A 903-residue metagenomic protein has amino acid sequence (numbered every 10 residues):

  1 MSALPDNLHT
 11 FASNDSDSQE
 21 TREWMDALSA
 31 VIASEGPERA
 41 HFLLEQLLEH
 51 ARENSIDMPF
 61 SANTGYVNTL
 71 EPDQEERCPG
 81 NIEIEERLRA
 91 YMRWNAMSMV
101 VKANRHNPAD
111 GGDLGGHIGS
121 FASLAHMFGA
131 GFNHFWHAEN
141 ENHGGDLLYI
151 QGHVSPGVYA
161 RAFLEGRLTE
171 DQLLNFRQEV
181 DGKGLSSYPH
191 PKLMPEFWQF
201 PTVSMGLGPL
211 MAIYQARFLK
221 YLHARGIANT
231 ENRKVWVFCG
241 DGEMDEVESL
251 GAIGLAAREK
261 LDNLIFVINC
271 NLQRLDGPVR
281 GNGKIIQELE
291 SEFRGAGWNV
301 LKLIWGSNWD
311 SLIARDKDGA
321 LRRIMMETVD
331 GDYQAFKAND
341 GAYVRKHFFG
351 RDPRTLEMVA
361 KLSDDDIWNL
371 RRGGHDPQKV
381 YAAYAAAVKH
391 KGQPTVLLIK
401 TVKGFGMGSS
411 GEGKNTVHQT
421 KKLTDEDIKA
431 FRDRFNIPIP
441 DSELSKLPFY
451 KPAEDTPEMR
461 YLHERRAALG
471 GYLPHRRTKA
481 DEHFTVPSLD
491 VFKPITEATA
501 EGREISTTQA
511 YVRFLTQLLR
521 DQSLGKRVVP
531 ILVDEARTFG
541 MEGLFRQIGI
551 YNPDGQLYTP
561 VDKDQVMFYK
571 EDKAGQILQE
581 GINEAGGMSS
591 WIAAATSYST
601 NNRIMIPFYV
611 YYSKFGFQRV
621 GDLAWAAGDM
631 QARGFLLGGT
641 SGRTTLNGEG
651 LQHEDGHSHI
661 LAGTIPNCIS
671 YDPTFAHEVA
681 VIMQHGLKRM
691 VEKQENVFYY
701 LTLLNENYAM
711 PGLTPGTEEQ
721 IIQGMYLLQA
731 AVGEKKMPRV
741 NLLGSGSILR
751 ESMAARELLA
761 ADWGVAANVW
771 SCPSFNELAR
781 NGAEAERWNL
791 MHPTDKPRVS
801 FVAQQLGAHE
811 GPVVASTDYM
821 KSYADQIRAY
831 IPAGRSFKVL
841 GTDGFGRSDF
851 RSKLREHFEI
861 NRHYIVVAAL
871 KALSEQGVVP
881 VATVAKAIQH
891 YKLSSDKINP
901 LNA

Functional and structural regions predicted by a protein language model:
S2-E165, F431, I505-D521, G525 (+1 more regions): N-terminal amphipathic, basic-rich helices that act as targeting or association modules
T10, A27-A30, R77-E85, N104-G116 (+14 more regions): Glycine- and acidic
E75-A96, V100, N107, F121 (+10 more regions): Non-catalytic terminal/interface segments that mediate subunit docking, oligomerization, and allosteric communication
P79-M92, A96-D110, H117-E259, N282-G283 (+5 more regions): Cofactor-binding active-site loop characterized by glycine-rich and histidine/acidic residues
D110-L114, H126-F135, E141-G145, E196-F200 (+11 more regions): Short alpha-helical segments and helix-capping/turn motifs at coil-helix boundaries
E179-P201, L207, Y221-N232, L250-P452 (+6 more regions): Thiamine diphosphate
V237-F238, F266, I531, L637 (+2 more regions): Residue-level marker for buried hydrophobic side chains located in beta-strands that build the well-ordered beta-sheet
V237-G240, M244, D622-R643, G648: A structural-propensity feature for long, helix-poor, extended segments
